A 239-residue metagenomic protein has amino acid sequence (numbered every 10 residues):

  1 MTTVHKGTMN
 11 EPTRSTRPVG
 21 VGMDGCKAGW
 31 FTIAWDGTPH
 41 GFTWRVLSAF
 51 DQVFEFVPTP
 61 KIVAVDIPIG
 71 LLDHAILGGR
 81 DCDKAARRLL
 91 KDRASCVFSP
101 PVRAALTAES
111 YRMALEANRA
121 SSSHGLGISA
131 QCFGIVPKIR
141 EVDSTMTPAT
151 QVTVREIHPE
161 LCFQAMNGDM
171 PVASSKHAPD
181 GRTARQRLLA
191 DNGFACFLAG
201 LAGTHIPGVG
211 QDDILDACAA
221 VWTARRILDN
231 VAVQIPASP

Functional and structural regions predicted by a protein language model:
E11-V21, G25-P239: RNase H-like (RuvC/DEDD) metal-dependent nuclease/polynucleotide-processing core
